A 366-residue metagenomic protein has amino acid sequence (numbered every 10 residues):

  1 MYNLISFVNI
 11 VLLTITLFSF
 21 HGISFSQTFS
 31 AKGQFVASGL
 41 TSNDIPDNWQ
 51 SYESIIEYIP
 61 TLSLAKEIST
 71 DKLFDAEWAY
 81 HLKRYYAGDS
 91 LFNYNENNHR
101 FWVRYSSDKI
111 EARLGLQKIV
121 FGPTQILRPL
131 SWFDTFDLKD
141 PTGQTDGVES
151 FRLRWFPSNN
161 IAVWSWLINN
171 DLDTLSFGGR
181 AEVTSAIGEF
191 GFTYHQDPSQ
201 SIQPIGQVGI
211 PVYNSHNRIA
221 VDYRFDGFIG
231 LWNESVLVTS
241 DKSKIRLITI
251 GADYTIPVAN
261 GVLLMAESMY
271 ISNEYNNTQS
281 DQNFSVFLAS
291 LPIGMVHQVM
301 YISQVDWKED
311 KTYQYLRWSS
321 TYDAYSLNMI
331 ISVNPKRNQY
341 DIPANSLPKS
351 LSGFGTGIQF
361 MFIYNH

Functional and structural regions predicted by a protein language model:
F25-D44, F74-A76, I161: Transmembrane beta-strand segments of Gram-negative outer membrane beta-barrel proteins
T28-S30, Q50-I55, E67-S69, L73-F74 (+2 more regions): Signature for the C-terminal beta-barrel architecture of outer-membrane proteins
A31-F35, A76-W78, L114, L153 (+10 more regions): Membrane-embedded beta-strand positions of outer-membrane beta-barrel proteins
A37-N43, I68, Y80-Y86, S107-K109 (+11 more regions): Transmembrane beta-strands of outer-membrane beta-barrel pores
G39-E57: Surface-exposed strand-loop-strand hairpins of Gram-negative outer-membrane beta-barrel proteins
I56-L62, E96-F101, G147-F151, L175-G179 (+7 more regions): Hydrophobic, lipid-facing positions within transmembrane beta-strands of outer-membrane proteins
A65-I161, V183-T184, K336: Outer membrane beta-barrel
S320, Y325-V333, S350-H366: Outer-membrane beta-barrel "beta-signal"
